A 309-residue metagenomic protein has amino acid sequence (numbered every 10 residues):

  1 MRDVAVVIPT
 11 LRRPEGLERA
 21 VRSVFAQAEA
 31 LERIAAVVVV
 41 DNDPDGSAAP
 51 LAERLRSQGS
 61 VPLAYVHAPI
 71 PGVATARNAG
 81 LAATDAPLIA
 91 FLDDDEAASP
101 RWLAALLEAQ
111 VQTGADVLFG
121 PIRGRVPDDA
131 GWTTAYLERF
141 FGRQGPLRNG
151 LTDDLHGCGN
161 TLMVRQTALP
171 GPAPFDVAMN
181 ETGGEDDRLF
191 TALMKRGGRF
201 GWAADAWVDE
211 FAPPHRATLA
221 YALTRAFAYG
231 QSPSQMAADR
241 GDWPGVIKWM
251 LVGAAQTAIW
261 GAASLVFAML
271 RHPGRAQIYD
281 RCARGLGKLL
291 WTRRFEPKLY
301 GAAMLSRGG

Functional and structural regions predicted by a protein language model:
R13-A28: Short, well-formed alpha-helical segments that are part of the catalytic scaffolds of diverse glycosyltransferases
V39-L51, E96: A conserved acidic beta->alpha catalytic loop
A68-T84: Glycine-rich, basic loop-to-helix element that forms the pyrophosphate-binding segment of sugar-nucleotide handling
I89: Short aromatic/hydrophobic "clamp" motif used to bind/position activated sugar donors
R101-T133: Conserved donor NDP-sugar-binding/catalytic core segment of glycosyltransferases
G120-P121, Y136-D154: Short, flexible, basic/aromatic active-site loop/helix in glycosyltransferases
N180-T191: Acidic donor-binding loop at a coil-to-helix junction in glycosyltransferase catalytic cores that engages
T224-A228, D242-G309: Non-catalytic, C-terminal membrane-associated alpha-helical segments of glycosyltransferases
